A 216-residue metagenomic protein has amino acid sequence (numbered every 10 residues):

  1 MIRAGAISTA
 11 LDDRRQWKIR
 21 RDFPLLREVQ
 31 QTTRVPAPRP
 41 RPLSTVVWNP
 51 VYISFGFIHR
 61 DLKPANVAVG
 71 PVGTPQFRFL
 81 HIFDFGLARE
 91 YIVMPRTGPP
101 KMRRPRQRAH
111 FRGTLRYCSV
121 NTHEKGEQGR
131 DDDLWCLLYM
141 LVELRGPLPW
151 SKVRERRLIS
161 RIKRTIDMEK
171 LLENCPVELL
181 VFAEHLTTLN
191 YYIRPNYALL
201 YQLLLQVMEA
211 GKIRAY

Functional and structural regions predicted by a protein language model:
M1-P40: Conserved structural core of kinase catalytic domains
V29, N49-Y52: Conserved hydrophobic alpha-helix
V35-P36, Y52-P75: Catalytic-loop of the protein kinase fold
V67-R112: Activation segment/activation loop of eukaryotic-type protein kinase catalytic domains
V72, T114-R116, V120-P176: Conserved C-lobe activation region of Hanks-type protein kinase-like domains
N174-H185: Conserved C-terminal C-lobe helix
T187-A215: Terminal C-lobe "cap" of eukaryotic-type protein kinase domains
